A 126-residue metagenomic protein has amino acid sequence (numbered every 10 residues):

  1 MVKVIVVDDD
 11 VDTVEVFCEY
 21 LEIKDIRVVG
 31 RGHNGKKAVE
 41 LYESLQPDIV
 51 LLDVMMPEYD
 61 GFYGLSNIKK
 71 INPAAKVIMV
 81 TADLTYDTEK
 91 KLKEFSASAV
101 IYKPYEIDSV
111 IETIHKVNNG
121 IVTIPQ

Functional and structural regions predicted by a protein language model:
V7-D8, G32, V50: Conserved sequence signature across two-component system core domains
V11-G30: Two-component/phosphorelay signaling modules centered on CheY-like receiver
N34-K37, D60-Y63: Acidic catalytic/metal-coordinating carboxylates
L45-L51: Active-site beta3 strand of CheY-like receiver
M56: Receiver (REC) domain active-site loop signature in two-component systems and cognate sites in sensor histidine kinases
Y63, L84-I101, S109-E112: Alpha4 helix (beta4-alpha4-beta5 surface) of REC/receiver domains from two-component response regulators
Y105-H115, V122: C-terminal output helix
